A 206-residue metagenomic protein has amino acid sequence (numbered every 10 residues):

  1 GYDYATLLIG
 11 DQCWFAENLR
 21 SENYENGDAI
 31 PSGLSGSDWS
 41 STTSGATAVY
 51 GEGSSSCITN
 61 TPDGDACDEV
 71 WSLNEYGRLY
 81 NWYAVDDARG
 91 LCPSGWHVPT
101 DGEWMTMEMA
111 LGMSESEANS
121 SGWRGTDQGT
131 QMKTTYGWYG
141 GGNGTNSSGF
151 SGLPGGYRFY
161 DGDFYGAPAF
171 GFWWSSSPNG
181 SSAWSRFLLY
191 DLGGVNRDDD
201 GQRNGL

Functional and structural regions predicted by a protein language model:
G1-L206: Conserved positions within compact, well-structured domain cores
